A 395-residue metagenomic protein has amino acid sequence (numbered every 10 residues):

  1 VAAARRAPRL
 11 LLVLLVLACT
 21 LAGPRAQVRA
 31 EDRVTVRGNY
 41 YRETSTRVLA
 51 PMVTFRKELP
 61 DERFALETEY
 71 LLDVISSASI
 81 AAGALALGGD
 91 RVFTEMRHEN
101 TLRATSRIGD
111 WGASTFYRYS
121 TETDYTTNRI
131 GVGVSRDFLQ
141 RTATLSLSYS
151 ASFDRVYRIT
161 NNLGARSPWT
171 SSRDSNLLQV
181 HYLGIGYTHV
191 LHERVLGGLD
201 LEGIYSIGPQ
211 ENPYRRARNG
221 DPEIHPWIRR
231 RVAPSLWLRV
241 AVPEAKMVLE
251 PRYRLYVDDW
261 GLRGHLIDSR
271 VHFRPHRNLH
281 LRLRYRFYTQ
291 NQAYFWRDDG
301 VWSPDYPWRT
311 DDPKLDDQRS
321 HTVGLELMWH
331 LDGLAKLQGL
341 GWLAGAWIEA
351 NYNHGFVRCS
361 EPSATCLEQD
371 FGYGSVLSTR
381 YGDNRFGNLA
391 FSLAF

Functional and structural regions predicted by a protein language model:
R25-E31, P60-A65, D110, L139-T144 (+5 more regions): Short loop/turn motifs that connect adjacent beta-strands in outer-membrane beta-barrel proteins
A26-E69, F356-R358, L367-F371, Y381 (+1 more regions): Short glycine/proline- and aromatic-enriched beta-strand/turn motifs that initiate or cap beta-hairpins
V36, L66-Y70, T115, L145-Y149 (+6 more regions): Membrane-embedded beta-strand positions of outer-membrane beta-barrel proteins
G38-R42, L72-S76, I108-D110, Y119-T123 (+10 more regions): Transmembrane beta-strands of outer-membrane beta-barrel pores
T46, E69-R103, T142-V195, L201-I207 (+1 more regions): Outer-membrane beta-barrel translocator/channel fold
R47-P51, M96-N100, R107, T126-I130 (+5 more regions): Residues that define the transmembrane beta-barrel architecture of outer-membrane proteins
V53-K57, L102-S106, V132-R136, I185-H189 (+5 more regions): Residues on the lipid-exposed face of transmembrane beta-strands in outer-membrane beta-barrel proteins
A81, L85-D90, L201-I204, P209-R239 (+3 more regions): Outer membrane beta-barrel transmembrane domains
